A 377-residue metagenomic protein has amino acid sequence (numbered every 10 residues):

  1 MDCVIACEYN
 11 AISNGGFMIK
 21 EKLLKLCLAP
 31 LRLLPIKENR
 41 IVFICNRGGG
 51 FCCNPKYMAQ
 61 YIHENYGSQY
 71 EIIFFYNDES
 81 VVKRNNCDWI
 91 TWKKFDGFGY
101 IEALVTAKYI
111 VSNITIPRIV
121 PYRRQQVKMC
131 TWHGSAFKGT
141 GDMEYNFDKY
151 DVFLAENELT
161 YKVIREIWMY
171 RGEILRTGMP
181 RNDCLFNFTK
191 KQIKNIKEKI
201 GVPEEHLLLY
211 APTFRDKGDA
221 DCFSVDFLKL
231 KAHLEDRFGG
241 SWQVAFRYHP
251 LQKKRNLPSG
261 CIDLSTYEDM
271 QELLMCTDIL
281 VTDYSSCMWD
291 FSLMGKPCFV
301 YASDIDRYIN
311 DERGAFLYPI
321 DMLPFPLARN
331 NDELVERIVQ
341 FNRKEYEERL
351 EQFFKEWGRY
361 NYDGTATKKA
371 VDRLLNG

Functional and structural regions predicted by a protein language model:
M1-G48, C53: Membrane-proximal basic amphipathic "stem/tether" segments
I19-L28, S135-G141, N146-F223, P250 (+1 more regions): A nucleotide-sugar donor-handling region in carbohydrate enzymes
R40-N187: Active-site and donor-binding regions of nucleotide-sugar-utilizing enzymes
C52-E64, P180-N256, A328, Y362 (+1 more regions): Conserved catalytic-core segment of nucleotide-activated headgroup transferases in glycan assembly
T91-F95, I262-T266, L323-E333: Short acidic-hydrophobic, aromatic-tinged amphipathic segments that line or gate anion-handling sites
K93-A107, A245, P250-W289, L293: Donor nucleotide-activated moiety binding/catalytic core segment of transferases that use nucleotide-activated donors
I110-W132, A136, Y267-E312: A donor-sugar binding/catalytic signature common to diverse glycosyltransferases and related nucleotide-sugar
S286-G358: Catalytic binding pocket for nucleotide-activated donors in carbohydrate/polymer assembly enzymes
